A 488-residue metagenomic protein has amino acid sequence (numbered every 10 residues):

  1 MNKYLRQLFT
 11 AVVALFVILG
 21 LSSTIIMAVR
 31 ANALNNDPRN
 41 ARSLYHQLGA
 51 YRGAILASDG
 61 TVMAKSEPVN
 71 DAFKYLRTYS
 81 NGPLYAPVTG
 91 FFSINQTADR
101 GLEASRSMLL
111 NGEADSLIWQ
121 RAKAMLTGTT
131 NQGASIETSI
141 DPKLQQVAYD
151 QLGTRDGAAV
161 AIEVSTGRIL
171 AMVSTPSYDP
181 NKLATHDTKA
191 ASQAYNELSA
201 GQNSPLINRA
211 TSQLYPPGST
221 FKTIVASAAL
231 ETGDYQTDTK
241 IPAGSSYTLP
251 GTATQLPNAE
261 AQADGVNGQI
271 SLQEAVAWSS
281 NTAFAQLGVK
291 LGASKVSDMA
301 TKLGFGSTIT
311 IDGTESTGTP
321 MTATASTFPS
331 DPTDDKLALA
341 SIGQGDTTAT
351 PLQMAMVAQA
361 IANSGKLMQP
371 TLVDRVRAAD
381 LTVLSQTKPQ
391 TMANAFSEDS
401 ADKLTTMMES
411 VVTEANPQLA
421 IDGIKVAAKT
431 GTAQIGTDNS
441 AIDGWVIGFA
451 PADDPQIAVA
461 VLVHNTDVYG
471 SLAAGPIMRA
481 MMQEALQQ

Functional and structural regions predicted by a protein language model:
M1-A191, Q202-P205, Q213-S219, D234 (+6 more regions): Periplasmic/cell-envelope proteins involved in peptidoglycan metabolism and beta-lactam response
L170-S219, I224-V463, D467-G470: Beta-lactam-recognizing serine transpeptidase/beta-lactamase-like catalytic domain environment
